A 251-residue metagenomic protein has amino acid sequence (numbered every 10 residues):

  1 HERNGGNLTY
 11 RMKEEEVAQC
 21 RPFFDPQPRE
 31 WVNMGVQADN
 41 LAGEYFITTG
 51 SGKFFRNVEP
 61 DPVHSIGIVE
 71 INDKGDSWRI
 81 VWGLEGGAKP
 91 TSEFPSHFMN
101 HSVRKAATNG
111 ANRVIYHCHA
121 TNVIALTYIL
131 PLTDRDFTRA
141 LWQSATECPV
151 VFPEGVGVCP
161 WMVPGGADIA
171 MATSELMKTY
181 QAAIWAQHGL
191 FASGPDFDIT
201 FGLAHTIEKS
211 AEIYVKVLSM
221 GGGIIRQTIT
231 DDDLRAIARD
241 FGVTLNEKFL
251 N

Functional and structural regions predicted by a protein language model:
H1-N251: Glycine-rich flexible loops
